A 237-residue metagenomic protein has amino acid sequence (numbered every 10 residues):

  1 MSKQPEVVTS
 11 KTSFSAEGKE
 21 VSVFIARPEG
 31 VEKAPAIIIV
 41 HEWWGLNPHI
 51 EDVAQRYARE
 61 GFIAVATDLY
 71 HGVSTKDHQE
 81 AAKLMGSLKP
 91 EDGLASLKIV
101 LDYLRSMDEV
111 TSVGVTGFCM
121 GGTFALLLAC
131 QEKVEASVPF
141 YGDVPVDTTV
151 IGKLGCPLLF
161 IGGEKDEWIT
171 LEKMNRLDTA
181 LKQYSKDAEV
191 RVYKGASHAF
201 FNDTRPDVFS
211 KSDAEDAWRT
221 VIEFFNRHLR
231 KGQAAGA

Functional and structural regions predicted by a protein language model:
S2-S106, F200-T204: Serine-hydrolase catalytic machinery in alpha/beta-hydrolase-like enzymes
V65-A66, F160, V190: Hydrophobic residues in well-ordered beta-strands that form the structural core
L97-L101, D178, I222: Generic structural signal for well-ordered alpha-helices, preferentially at hydrophobic/aromatic core positions
I99-G155: Primarily recognizes the serine-hydrolase "nucleophile elbow" in alpha/beta-hydrolase and SGNH/GDSL folds
L154, F160-G162, D166: Short beta-strand/loop motif that positions the catalytic acidic residue of the alpha/beta-hydrolase fold
T170-A180: Short alpha-helix in the alpha/beta-hydrolase fold that links the catalytic acid
Y184-A237: C-terminal catalytic histidine-bearing segment of alpha/beta-hydrolase fold enzymes
